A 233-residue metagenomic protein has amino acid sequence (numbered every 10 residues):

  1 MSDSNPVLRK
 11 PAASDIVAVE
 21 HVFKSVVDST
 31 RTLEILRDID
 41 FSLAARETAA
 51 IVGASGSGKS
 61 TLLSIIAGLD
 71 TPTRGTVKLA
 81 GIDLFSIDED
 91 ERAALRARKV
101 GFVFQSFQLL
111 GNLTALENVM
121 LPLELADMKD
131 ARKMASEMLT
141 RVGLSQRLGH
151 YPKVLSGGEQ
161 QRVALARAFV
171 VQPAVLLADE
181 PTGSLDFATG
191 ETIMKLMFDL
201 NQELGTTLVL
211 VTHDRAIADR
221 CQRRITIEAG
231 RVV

Functional and structural regions predicted by a protein language model:
M1-S25, V233: ABC-family P-loop ATPase nucleotide-binding domain
I16-I227: ABC family nucleotide-binding domain
